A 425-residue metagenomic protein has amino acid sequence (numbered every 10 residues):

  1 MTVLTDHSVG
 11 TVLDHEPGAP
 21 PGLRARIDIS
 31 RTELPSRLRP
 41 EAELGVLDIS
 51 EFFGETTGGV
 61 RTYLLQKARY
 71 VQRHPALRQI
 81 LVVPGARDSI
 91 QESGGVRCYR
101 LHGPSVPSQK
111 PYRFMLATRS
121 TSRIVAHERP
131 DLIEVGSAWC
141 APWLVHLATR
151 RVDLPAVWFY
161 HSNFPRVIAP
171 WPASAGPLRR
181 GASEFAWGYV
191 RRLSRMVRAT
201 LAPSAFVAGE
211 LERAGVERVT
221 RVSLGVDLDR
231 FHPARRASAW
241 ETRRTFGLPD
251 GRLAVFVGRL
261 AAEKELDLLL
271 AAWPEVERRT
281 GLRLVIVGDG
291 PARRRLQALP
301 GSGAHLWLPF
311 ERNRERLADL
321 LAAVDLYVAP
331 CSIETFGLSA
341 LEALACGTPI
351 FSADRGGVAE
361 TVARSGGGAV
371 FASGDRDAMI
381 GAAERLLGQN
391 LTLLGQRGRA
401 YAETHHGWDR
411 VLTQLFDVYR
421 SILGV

Functional and structural regions predicted by a protein language model:
M1-S89, S93-R100, D409: N-terminal subdomain of nucleotide-sugar transferases
R24, Y99-H102, R179-A237, L248-P249: Donor nucleotide-sugar binding/catalytic pocket of nucleotide-sugar-dependent glycosyltransferases
L47, L248-P274: Conserved donor-binding/catalytic core segment of Leloir-type glycosyltransferases
R294-E315: Nucleotide-activated donor-binding/catalytic signature segment of Leloir-type glycosyltransferases, i.e., the conserved
F310, D319-V324: Short alpha-helical donor nucleotide-sugar binding micro-motif in glycosyltransferases
S332: Aromatic "clamp/platform" in nucleotide-sugar-dependent glycosyltransferases that forms part of the donor/acceptor
P349-S352: Short hydrophobic beta-strand element within catalytic cores of glycosyltransferases and related nucleotide-activated
R364-R376, E384-N390: Conserved acidic donor-binding segment of nucleotide-sugar-dependent glycosyltransferases
